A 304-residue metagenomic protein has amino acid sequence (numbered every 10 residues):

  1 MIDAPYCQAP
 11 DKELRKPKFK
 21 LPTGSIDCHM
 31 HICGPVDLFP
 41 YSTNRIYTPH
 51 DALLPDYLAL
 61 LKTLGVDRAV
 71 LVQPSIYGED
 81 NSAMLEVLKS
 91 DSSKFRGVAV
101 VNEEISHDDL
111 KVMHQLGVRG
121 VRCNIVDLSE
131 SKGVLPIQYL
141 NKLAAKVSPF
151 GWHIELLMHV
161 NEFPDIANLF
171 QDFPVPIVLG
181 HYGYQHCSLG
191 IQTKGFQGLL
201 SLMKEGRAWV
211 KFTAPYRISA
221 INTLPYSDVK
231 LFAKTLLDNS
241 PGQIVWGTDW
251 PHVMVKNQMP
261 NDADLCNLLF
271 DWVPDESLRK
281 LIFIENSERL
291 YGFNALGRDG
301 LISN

Functional and structural regions predicted by a protein language model:
M1-G24, H50-R68, S240-Q243, N257-N304: Mid-to-C-terminal alpha-helical segments outside catalytic/metal-binding sites
I2-A9, E13, G78-N161, N168 (+2 more regions): Active-site gating/metal-coordination segments in enzymes
D3-P5, V134-W246, A295, G300-L301: Catalytic pocket-lining loop regions of alpha/beta-barrel enzymes, especially the amidohydrolase/enolase/GH5 lineages
I26, M30-H31, Y139, L143 (+1 more regions): A generic "structured core" feature
I26-M30, A69-V72, F95-A99, V121-C123 (+4 more regions): Hydrophobic faces of well-ordered beta-strands that scaffold small-molecule active sites in alpha/beta enzyme cores
H29, L61, M84, M113 (+8 more regions): Conserved, mostly hydrophobic/aromatic
S42-D91, K111: Alpha-helical scaffold segments that flank or form the walls of functional sites
N81-F95, P174-L179, V229-L237, N261-W272: Short, electropositive alpha-helical surface patch
